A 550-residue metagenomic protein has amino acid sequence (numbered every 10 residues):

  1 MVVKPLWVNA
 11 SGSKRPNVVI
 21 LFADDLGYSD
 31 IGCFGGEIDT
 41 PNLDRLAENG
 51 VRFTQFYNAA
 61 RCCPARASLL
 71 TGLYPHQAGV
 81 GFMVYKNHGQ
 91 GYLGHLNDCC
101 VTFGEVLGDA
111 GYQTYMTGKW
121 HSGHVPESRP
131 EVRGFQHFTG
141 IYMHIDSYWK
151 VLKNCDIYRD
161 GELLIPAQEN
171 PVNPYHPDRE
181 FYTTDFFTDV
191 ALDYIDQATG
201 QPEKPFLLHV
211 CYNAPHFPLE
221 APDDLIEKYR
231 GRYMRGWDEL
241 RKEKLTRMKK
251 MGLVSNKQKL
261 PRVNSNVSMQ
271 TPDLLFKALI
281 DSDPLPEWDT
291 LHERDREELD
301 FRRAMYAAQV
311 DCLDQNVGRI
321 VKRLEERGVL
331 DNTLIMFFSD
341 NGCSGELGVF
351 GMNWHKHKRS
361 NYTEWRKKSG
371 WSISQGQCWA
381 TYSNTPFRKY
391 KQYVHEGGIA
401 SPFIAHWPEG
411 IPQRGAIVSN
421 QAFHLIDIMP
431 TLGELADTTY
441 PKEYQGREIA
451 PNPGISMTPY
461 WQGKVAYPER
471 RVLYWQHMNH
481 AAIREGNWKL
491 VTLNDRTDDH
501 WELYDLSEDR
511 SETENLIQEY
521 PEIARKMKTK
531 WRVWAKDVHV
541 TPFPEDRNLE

Functional and structural regions predicted by a protein language model:
M1-W501, E508-K536, V540-E550: Formylglycine-dependent sulfatase
